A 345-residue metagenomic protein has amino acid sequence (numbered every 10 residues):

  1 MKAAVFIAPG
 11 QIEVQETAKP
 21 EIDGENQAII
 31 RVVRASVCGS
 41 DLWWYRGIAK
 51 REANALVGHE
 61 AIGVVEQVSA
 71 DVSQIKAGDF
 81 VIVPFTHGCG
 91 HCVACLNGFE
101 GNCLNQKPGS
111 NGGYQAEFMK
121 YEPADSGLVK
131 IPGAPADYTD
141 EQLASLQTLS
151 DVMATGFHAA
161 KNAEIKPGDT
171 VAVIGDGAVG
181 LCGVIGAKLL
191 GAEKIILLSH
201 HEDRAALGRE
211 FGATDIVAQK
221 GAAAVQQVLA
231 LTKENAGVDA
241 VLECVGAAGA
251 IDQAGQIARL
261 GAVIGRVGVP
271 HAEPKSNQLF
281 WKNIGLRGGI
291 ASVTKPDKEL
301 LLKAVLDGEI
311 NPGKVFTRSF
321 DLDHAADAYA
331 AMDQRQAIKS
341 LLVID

Functional and structural regions predicted by a protein language model:
V5-I22, G39-Q67, I82-V83, L96-G112: N-terminal glycine-rich cofactor-binding segment
I22-A35, I48-V93, P132-T139: Glycine-rich beta-strand-centered segment in the early N-terminal region that forms part of a ligand/cofactor-binding
Q27, E60, D79-F80, A94 (+6 more regions): Residue-level marker of beta-strand positions
C89-I174: NAD(P)H dinucleotide-binding glycine-rich loop of Rossmann-like/cofactor-binding domains, especially the beta1-alpha1
D137-A222, Q226, F280: Mid-domain Rossmann-like dinucleotide-binding core that forms the NAD(H)/NADP(H) cofactor-binding site
A163-E164, A206-R287, A326: Glycine-rich cofactor phosphate-binding loops and adjacent beta1-alpha1 units of small-molecule cofactor enzyme domains
D252, Q256, E273, K298-D345: C-terminal hydrophobic helical "lid"/dimerization subdomain of Rossmann-like NAD(P)H-dependent oxidoreductases
V263, K275-K314: Rossmann-fold dehydrogenase core element
